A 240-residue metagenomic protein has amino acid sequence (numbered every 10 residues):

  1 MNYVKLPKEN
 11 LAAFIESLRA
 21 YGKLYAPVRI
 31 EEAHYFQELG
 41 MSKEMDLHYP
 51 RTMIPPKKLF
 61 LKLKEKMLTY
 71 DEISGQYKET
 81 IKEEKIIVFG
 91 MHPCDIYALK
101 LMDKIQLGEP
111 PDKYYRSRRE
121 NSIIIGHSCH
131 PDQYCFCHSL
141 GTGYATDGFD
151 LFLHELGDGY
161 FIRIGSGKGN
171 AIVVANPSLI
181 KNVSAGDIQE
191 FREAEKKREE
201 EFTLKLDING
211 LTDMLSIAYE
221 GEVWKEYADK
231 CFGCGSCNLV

Functional and structural regions predicted by a protein language model:
M1-S216, W224: Iron-sulfur-associated redox domains of electron-transfer enzymes in respiratory and anaerobic energy metabolism
E220: Glycine-rich phosphate/ribose-binding loops and adjacent secondary-structure elements that form binding surfaces
K225-V240: Cysteine-centered iron-sulfur cluster-binding motifs in ferredoxin-type domains/subunits of redox enzymes
